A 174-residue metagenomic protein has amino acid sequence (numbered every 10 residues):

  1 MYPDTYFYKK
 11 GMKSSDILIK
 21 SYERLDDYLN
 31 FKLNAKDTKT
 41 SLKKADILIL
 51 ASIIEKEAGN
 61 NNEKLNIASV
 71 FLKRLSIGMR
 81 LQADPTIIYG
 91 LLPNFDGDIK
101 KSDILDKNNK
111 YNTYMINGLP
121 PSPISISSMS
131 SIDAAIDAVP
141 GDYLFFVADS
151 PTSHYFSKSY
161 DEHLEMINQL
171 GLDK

Functional and structural regions predicted by a protein language model:
M1-K174: Bacterial extracytoplasmic/cell-wall-associated proteins, especially those involved in peptidoglycan
